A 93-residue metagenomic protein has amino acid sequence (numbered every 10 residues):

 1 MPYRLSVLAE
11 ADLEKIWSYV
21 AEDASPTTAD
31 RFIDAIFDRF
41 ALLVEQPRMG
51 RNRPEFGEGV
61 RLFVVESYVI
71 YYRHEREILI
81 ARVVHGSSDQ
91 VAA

Functional and structural regions predicted by a protein language model:
M1, D30, E66-I70: Intrinsically disordered, low-complexity segments enriched in small/polar residues
P2-F56, V60, A93: Basic, Lys/Arg-enriched alpha-helical interface segments
V65-A93: Enriched for short, Lys/Arg-rich terminal
